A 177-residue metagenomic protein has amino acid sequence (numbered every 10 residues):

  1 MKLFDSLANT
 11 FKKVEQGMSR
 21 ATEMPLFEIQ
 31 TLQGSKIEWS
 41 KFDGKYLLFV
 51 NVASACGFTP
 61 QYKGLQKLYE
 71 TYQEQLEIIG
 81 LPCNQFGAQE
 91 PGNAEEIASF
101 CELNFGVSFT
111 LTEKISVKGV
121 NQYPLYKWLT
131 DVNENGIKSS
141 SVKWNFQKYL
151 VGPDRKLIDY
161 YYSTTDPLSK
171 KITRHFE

Functional and structural regions predicted by a protein language model:
F4-S40, P124: N-terminal "domain-start" segment that seeds a small globular fold
T31, N51-A55: Amphipathic alpha-helical repeat scaffolds
K45-Y46, A55, T59-N84, C101-F105: Conserved helix-turn-beta segment immediately C-terminal to the redox Cys motif in thioredoxin-like folds
N51, Q75-A94, S108-G119: Thiol-based oxidoreductase modules, predominantly thioredoxin-like and allied folds used for disulfide exchange
E95-W144: Short, internal strand/loop/helix patches that form the active-site neighborhood or redox-interaction surface
K127, V132-E177: Thiol-/selenol-based redox modules, centered on thioredoxin-like and closely related oxidoreductase domains
